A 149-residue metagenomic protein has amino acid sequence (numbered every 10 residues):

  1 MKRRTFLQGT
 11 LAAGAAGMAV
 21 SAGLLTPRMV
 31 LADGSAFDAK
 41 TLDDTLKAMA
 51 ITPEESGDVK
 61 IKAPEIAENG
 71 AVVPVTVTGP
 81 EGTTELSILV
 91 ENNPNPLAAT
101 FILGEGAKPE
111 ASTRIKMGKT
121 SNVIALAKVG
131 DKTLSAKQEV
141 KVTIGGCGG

Functional and structural regions predicted by a protein language model:
M1-G17: N-terminal secretory signal peptides and thylakoid transit peptides that target proteins across membranes
S21-V59: C-terminal segment of N-terminal export signals and the immediately downstream linker at the start of the mature
A71-V75: Structural beta-strand segments of beta-rich domains
N92-M117: An anionic, turn-rich surface loop/hairpin at beta-sheet edges that serves as a generic interaction/coordination patch
G118-N122: Extracellular Ig-like/FN3 beta-sandwich strand-entry sites
G130-A136: Short acidic/polar inter-strand loop motif in beta-rich domains
E139-G145: Short beta-strand edge segments in extracellular beta-sheet folds
